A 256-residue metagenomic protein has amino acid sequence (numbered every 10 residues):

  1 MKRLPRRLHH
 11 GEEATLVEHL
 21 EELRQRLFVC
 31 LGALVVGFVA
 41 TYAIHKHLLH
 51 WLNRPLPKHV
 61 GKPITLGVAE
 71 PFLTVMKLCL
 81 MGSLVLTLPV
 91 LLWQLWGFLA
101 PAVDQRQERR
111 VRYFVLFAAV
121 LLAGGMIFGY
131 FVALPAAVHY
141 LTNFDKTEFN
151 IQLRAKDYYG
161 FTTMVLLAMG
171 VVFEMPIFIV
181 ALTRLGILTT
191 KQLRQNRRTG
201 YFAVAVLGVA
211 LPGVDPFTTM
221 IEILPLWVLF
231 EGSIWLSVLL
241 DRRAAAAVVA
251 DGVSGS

Functional and structural regions predicted by a protein language model:
M1-S256: Membrane topogenic/interface segments and analogous intrinsically disordered interaction regions
